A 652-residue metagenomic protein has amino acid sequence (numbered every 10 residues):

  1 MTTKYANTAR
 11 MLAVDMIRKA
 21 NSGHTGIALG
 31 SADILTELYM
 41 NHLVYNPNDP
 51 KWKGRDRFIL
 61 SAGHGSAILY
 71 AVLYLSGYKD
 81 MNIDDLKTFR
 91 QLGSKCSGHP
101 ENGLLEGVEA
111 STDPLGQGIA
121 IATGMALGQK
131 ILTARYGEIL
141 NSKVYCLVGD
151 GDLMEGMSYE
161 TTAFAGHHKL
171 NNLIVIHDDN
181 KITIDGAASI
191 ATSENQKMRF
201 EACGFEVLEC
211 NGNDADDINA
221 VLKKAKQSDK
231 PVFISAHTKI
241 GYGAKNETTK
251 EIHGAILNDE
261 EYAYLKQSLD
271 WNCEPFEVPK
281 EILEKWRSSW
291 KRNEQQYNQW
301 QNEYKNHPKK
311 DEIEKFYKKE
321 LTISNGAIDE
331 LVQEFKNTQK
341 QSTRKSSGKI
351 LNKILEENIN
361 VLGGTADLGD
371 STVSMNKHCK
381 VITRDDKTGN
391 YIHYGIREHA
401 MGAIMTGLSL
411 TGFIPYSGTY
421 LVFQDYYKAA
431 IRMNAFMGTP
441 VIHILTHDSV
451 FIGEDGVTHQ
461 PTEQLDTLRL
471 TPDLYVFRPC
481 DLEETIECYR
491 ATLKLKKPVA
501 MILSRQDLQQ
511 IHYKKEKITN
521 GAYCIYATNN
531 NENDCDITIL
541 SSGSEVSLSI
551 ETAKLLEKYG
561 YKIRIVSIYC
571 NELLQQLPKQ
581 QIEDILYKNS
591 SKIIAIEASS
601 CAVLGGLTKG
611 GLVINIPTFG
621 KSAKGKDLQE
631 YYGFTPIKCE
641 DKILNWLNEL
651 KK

Functional and structural regions predicted by a protein language model:
T8, L12-A20, P47-D56, S97-T112 (+5 more regions): Glycine/charged-rich beta-loop-alpha catalytic/anionic-binding loops adjacent to active sites
A20-A32, F58-H64, P100-I121, G149-D152 (+8 more regions): Active-site nucleophile and cofactor-binding loops and adjacent substrate-binding regions of central metabolic enzymes
G30-H167, A366, M375-N376, L408: Cofactor-binding active-site loop characterized by glycine-rich and histidine/acidic residues
N46-P47, Q129-E138, L410-Y426, V441 (+1 more regions): Glycine-rich phosphate/pyrophosphate-binding loops and their adjacent beta-strand/loop elements at enzyme active sites
G54, S235-G243, E247-I323: Terminal amphipathic helices with adjacent charged low-complexity linkers/tails
Y78-T88, G166-V175, E201-F205, A435-G453 (+1 more regions): A glycine-rich helix N-cap at a beta->alpha junction
Q91-G103, I121, M125-L127, I131-N141 (+4 more regions): Thiamine diphosphate
Y304-P440, I518-Y523, G543, E557 (+1 more regions): Non-catalytic terminal/interface segments that mediate subunit docking, oligomerization, and allosteric communication
